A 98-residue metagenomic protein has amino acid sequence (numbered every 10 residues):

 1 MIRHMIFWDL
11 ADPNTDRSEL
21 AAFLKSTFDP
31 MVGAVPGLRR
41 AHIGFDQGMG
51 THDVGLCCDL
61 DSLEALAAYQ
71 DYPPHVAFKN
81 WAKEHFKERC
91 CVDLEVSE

Functional and structural regions predicted by a protein language model:
M1-V54, D61-A68, L94-E98: Short S/T/G/P-rich N-terminal loop/turn motif that feeds into the first structured element of a domain
L63-V96: C-terminal structural segments of small proteins and small subunits
